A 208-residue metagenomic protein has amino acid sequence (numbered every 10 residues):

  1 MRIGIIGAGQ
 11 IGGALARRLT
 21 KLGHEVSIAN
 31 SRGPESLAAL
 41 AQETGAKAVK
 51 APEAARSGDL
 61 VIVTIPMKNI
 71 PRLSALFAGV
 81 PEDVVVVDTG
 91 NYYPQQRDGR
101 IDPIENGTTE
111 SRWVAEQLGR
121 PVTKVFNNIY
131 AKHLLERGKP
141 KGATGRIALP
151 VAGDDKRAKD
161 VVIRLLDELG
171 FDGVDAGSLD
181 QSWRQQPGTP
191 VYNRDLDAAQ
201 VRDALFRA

Functional and structural regions predicted by a protein language model:
M1-T44: NAD(P)+-binding Rossmann beta1-loop-alpha1 motif at the extreme N-terminus of oxidoreductases
E43-K47, I104-E105, P140-A143, Y192-R194: Short, hinge-like loop/turn segments at secondary-structure boundaries
G45-V87, P94-D98: Rossmann-like NAD(P)-binding element
A48, P121-N127, V174-S178: General beta-strand structural signal in soluble alpha/beta enzymes
G90-P140: Rossmann-fold NAD(P)-binding glycine/threonine-rich loop
T144-A208: Active-site-lining helix/loop region of Rossmann-like oxidoreductase modules
